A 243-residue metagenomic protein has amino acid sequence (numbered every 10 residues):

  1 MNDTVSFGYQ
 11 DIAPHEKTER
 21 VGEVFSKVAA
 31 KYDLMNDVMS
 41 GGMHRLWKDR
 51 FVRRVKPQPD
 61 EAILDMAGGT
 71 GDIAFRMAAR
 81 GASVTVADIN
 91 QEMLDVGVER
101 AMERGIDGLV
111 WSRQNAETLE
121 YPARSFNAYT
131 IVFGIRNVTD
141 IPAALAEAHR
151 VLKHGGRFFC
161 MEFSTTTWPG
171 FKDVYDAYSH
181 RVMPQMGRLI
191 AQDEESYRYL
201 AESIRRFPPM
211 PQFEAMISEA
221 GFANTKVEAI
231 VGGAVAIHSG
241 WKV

Functional and structural regions predicted by a protein language model:
M1-E23: N-terminal auxiliary segments of SAM/dcSAM-dependent transferases
K27, K31-L34, V38-E61: Conserved alpha-helix/loop element of class I SAM-dependent methyltransferases that forms part of the SAM/SAH-binding
A62-L119: Class I SAM-dependent methyltransferase SAM/SAH-binding core
E117-Y129: A short acidic, Gly/Pro-enriched loop at the edge of an enzyme's catalytic core that lines a small-molecule cofactor
N127-I141: A short SAM/SAH-binding and catalytic strip from SAM-dependent methyltransferases
P142-R157: A short glycine-rich, Lys/Arg-flanked "PGG" loop and its adjoining helix->strand segment in the class I
R157-G187: Conserved class I S-adenosyl-L-methionine
E214, A220-V243: Core SAM-dependent methyltransferase catalytic element
